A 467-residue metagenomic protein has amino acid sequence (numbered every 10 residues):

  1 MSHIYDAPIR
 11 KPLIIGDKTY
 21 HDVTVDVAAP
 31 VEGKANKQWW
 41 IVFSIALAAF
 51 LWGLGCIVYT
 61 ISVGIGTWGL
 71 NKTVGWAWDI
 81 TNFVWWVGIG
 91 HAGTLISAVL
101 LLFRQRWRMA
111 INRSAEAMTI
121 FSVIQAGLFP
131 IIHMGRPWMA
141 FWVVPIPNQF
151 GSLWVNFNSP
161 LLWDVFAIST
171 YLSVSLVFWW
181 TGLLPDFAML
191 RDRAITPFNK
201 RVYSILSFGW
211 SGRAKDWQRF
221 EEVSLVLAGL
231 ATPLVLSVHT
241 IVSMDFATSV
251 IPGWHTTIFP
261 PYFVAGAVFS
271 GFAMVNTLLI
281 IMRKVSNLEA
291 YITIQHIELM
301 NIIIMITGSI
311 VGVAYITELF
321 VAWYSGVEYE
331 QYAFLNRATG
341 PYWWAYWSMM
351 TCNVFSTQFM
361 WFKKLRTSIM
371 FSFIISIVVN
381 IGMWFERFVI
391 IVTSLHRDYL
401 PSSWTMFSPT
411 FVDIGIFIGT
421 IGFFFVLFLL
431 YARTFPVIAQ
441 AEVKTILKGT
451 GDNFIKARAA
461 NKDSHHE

Functional and structural regions predicted by a protein language model:
M1-Q38, A140-F157, D186-E222, Q295 (+2 more regions): Extramembrane terminal tails and long inter-domain/linker segments of multi-pass membrane proteins
S2-K18, V58-G69, T73-W76, F83-A214 (+1 more regions): Transmembrane-helix bundle segments that line or gate the permeation/cavity pathway in multi-pass membrane proteins
P30-I57, G151-Y346, F362: Long, contiguous internal "core" modules enriched in hydrophobic/ aromatic residues
C56-T67, M134-I146, T240-T248, T317-E328 (+1 more regions): Membrane-helix interface motif
W86-I96, D164-G182, A265-I280, S348-Q358 (+1 more regions): Hydrophobic cores of alpha-helical transmembrane segments in multi-pass inner/ER membrane proteins, independent
R106-W107, W361-S372: Membrane-helix interface "capping/anchor" motifs
I251-H255, V327, L365-R366, I391-F411: Extracellular/periplasmic helix-loop-helix junctions in multi-pass membrane proteins
F371-I381: Central hydrophobic cores of alpha-helical transmembrane segments in multi-pass integral membrane proteins
